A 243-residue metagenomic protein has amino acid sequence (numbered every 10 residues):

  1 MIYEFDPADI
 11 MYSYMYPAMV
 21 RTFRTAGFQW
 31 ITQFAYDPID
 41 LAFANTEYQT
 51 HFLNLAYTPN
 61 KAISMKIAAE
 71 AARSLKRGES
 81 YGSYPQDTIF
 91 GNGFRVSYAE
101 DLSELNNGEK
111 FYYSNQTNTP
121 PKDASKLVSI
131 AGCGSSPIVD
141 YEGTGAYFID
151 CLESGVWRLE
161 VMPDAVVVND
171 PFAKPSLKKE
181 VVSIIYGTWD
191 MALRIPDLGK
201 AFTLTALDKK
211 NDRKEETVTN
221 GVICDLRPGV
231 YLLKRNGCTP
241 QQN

Functional and structural regions predicted by a protein language model:
M1-A42, Y48, F52-I67: Catalytic-core region of carbohydrate-active enzymes that cleave or remodel glycosidic bonds
D37-A173: Aromatic- and carboxylate-lined catalytic core of secreted/periplasmic carbohydrate-active enzymes
F111-N243: C-terminal beta-sandwich/jelly-roll accessory domains of carbohydrate-active enzymes
